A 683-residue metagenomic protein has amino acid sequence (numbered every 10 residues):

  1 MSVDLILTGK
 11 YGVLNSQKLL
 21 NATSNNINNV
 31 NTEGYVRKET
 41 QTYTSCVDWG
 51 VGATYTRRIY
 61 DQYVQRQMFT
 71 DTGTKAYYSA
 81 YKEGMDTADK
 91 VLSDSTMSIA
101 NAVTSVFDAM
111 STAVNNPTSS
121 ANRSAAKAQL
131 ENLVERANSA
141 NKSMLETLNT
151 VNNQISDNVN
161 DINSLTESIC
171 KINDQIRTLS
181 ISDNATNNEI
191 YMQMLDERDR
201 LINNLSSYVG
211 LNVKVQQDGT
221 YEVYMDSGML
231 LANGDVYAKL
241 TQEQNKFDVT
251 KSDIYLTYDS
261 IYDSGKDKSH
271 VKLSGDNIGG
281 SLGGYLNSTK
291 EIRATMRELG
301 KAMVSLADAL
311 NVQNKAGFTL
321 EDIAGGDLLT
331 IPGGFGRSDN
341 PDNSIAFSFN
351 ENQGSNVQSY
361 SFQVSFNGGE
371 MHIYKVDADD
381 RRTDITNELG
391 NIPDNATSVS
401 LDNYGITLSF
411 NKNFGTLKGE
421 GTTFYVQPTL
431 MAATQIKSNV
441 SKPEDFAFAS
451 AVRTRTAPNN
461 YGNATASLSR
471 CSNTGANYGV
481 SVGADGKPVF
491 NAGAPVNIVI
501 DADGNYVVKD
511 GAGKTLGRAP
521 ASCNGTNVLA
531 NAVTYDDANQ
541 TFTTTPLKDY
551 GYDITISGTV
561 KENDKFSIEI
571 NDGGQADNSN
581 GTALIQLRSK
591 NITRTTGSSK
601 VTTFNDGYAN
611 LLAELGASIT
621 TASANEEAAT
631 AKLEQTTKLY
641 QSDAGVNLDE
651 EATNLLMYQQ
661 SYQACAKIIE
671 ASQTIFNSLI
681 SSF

Functional and structural regions predicted by a protein language model:
M1-F683: Structural signature of extracellular appendage/secretion-system components
